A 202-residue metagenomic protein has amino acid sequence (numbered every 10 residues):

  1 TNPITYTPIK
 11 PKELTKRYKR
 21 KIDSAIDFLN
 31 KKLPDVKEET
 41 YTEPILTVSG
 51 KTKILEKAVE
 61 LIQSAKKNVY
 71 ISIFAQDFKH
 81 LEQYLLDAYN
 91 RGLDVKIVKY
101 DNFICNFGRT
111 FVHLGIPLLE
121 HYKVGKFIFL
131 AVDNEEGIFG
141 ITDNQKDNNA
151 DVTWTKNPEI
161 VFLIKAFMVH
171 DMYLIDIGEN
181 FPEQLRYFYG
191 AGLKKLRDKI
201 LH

Functional and structural regions predicted by a protein language model:
T1, T5-T7, R17, E82-H202: PLD/PLD-like phosphodiesterase catalytic module centered on the HKD motif
K12, K19-K21, D27-A88, D94: PLD-like (HKD) phosphodiesterase/transphosphatidyltransferase domain
